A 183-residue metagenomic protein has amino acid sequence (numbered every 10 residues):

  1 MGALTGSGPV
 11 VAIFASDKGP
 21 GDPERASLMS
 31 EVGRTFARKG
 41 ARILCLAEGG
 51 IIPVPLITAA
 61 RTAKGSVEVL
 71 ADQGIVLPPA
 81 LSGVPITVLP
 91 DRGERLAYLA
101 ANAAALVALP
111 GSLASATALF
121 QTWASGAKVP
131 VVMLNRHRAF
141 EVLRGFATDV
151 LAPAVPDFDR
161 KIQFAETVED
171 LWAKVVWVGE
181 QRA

Functional and structural regions predicted by a protein language model:
M1-E68: Glycine-rich beta-alpha loop segments
M29, A60-T62, T122-S125, A147-L151 (+1 more regions): Short, solvent-exposed amphipathic alpha-helical segments in soluble enzyme and RNA/protein-processing domains
T35-R42, N102-A105, K128-P130: Short, surface-exposed connector motifs at secondary-structure boundaries
A47-F120, A124-G126, N135, A139: Acidic/glycine-enriched connector segments
P78-L81, V150-F158: Short, conserved catalytic or adaptor-binding loops enriched in Gly and charged residues
A105, V155-A183: A charged, well-structured terminal subsegment
S125-A152, I162: Phosphate/ribose-phosphate-bearing ligand recognition and processing surfaces, centered on ADP-ribose/NAD(+/P+) systems
